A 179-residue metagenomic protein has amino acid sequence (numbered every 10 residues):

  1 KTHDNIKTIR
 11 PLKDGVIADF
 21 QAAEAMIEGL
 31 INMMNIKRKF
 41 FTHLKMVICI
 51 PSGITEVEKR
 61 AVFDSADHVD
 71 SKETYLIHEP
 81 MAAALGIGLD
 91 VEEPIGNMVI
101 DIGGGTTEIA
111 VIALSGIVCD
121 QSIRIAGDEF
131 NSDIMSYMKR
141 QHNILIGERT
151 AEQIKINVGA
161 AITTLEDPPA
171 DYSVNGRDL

Functional and structural regions predicted by a protein language model:
K1-I102, A110-L179: Nucleotide/phosphate-binding catalytic cleft detector across ATP-hydrolyzing and phosphate-transferring enzymes
G105: Conserved Rossmann-like nucleotide-cofactor binding loop
